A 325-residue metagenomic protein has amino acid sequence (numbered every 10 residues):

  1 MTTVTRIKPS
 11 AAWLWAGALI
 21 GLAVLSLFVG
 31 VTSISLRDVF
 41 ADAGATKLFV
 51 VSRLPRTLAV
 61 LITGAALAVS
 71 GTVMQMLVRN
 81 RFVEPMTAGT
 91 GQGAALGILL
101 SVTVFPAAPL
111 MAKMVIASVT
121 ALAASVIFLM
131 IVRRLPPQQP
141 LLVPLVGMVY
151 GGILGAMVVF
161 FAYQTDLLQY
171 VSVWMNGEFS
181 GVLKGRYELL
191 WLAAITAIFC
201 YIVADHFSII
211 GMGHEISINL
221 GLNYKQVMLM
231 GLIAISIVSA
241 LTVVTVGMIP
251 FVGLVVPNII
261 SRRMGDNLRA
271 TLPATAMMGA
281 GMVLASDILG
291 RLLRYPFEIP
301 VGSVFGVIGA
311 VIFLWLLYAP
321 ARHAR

Functional and structural regions predicted by a protein language model:
M1-R325: Alpha-helical transmembrane segments in inner-membrane proteins
